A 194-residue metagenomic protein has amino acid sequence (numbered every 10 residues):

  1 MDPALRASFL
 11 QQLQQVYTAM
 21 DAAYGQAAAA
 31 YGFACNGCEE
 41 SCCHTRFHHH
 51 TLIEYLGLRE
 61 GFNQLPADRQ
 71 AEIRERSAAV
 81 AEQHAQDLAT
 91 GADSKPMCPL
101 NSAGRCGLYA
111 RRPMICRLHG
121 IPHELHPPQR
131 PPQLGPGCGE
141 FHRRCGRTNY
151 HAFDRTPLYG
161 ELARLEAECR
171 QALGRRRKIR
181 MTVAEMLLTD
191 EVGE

Functional and structural regions predicted by a protein language model:
M1-S41, T45-E194: Short loop/turn segments that flank or connect secondary-structure elements
